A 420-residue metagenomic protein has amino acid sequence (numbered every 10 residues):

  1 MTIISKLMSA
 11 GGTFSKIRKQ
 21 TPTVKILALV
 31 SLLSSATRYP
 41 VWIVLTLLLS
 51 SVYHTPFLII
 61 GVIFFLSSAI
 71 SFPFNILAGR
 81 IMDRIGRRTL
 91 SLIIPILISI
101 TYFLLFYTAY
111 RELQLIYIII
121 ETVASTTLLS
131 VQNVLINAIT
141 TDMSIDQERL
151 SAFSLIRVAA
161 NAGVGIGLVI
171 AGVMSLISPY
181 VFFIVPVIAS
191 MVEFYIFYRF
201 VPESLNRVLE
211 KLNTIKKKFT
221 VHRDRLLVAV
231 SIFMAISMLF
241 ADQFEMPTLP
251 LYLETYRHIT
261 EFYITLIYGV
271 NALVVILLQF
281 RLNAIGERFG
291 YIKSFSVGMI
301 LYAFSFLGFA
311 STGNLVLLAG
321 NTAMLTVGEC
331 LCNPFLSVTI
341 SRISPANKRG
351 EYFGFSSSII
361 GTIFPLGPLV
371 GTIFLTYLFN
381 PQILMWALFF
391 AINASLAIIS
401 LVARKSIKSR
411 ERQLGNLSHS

Functional and structural regions predicted by a protein language model:
T2-T21, P202-I232: Juxtamembrane intracellular "pre-TM" segments in multi-pass secondary transporters
R18-S68, L227-V230, M234, M238-R257 (+1 more regions): Helix-loop boundary and gating motifs at the non-cytosolic
F74-R87, L278-G290, L375: Helix-to-loop junctions at the C-terminal end of transmembrane segments in multipass secondary transporters
I96-E112, L301-G313: C-terminal ends and interior cores of transmembrane alpha-helices in multi-pass membrane transporters/permeases
Q114-V131, L317-L331: Hydrophobic core of transmembrane alpha-helices in multi-pass small-molecule transporters, especially MFS/SLC-type
V123-A160: Cytoplasmic helix-loop-helix junction between adjacent transmembrane helices in 12-TM secondary transporters
S175-I188, L375-N393: A membrane-interface helix-boundary motif in multi-pass transporters
F197-K211, V402-G415: Helix-loop junctions on the cytosolic side of multi-pass membrane transporters, especially the intracellular loop
